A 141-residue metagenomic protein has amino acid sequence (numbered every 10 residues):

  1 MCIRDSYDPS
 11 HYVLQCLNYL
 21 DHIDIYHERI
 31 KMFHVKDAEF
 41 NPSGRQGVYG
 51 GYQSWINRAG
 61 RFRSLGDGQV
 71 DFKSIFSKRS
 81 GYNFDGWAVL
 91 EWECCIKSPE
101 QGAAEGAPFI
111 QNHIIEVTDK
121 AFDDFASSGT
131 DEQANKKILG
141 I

Functional and structural regions predicted by a protein language model:
R4-D5, L14, E100, D124 (+1 more regions): Active-site acidic/histidine proton-transfer and metal-coordination neighborhood in alpha/beta enzyme cores
R4-G66, A121-F122: Acidic/histidine-rich catalytic cores of soluble enzymes
H22, Y26, D71-K78, E105-I110: A general structural detector for well-ordered alpha-helical segments in enzyme core domains, enriched
M32, G86-W87: Residues at the N-termini of beta-strands
S74-D85, V117: A structural motif corresponding to the C-terminal end of an alpha-helix and its immediate exit/capping segment
V89-S98: A short, acidic, flexible beta-alpha connecting loop/helix-capping segment that sits on the rim of active
E91, T118-E132: Short, flexible loop/turn segments with low-complexity composition
P99-D119: C-terminal helical cap(s) of enzyme catalytic domains, especially alpha/beta-barrels
